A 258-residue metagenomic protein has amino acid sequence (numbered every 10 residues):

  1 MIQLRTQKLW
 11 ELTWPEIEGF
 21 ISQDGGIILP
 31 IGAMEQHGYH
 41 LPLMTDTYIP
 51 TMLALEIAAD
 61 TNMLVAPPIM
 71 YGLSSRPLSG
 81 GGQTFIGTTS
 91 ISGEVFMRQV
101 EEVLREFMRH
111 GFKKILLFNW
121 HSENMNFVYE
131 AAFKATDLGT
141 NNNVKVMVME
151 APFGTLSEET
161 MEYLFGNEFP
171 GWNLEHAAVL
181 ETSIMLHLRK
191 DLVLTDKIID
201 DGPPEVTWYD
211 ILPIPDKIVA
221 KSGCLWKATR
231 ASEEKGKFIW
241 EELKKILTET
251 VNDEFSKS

Functional and structural regions predicted by a protein language model:
M1-I115, W120-S258: Extended, histidine- and acidic-residue-enriched regions that form the cofactor-binding/catalytic faces
